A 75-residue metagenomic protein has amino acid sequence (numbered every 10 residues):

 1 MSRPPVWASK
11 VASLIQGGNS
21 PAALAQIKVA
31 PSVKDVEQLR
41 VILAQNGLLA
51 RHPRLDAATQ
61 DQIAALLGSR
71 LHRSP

Functional and structural regions predicted by a protein language model:
M1-R3, L71-P75: Intrinsically disordered, low-complexity and often Lys/Arg-enriched segments
S2-A30: N-terminal acidic leader/helix
I15, P31, A44-G47, L67 (+1 more regions): Generic secondary-structure transition motif, activating predominantly at the C-termini of alpha-helices
K28-L55: Short, charge-rich amphipathic alpha-helical segments embedded in non-transmembrane helical bundles/solenoids
L48-H72: Alpha-helical linker/edge segments of TPR/alpha-solenoid repeat scaffolds and analogous pre-/post-domain helices
